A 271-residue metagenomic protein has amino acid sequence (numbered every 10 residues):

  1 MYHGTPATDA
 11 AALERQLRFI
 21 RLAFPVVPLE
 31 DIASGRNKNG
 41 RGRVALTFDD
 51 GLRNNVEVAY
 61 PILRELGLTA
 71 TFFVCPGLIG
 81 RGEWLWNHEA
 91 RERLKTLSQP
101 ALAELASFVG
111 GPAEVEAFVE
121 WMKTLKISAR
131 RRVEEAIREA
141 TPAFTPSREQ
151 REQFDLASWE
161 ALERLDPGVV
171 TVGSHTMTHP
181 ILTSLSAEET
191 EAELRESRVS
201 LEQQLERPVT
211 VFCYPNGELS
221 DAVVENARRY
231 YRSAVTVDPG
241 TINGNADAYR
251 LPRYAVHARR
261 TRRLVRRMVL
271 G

Functional and structural regions predicted by a protein language model:
M1-T47, R53-N55, G82-L97, P167 (+1 more regions): C-terminal active-site subregion of NodB/CE4 polysaccharide deacetylases
L52, P61-F73, E120-P146, T171-P180 (+1 more regions): CE4/NodB-like, metal-dependent polysaccharide N-deacetylase domain that modifies extracellular/periplasmic N-acetylated
V58: Active-site core of PLP-dependent enzymes with the aminotransferase class I/II
P61, E163, V224-E225: Alpha-helical segments flanking ligand/cofactor-binding loops in enzyme cores
P76-I79: Short beta-alpha junction loops
G82-T171: Extended, charge-rich helix/loop segments that form flexible, surface "patches" used to engage negatively charged
